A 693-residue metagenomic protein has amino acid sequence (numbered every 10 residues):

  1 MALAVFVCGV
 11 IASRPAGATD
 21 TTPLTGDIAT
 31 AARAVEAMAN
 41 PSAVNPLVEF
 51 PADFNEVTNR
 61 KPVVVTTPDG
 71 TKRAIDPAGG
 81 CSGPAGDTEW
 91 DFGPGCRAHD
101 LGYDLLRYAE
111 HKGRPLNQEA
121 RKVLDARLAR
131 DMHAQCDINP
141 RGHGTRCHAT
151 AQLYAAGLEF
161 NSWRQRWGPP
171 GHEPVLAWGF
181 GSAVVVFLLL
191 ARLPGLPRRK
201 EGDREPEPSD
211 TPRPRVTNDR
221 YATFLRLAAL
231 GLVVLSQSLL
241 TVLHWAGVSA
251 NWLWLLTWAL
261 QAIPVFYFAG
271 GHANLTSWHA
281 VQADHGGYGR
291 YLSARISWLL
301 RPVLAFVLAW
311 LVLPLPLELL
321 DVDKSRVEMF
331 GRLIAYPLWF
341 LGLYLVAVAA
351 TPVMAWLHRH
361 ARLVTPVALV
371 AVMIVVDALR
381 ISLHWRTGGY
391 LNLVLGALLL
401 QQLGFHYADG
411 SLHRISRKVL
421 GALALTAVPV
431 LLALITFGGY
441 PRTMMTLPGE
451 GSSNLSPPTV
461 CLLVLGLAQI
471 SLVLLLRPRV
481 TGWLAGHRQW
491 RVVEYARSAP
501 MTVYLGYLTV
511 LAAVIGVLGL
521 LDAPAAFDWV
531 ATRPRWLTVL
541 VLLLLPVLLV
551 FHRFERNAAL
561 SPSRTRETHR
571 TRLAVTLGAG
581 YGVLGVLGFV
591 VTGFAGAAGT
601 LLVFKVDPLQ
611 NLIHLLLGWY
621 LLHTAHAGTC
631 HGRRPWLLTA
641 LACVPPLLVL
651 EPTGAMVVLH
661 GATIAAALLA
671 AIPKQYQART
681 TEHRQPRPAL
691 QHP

Functional and structural regions predicted by a protein language model:
M1-D210: Extended terminal accessory/targeting regions
A2, A222-L232, L256, I263 (+10 more regions): Hydrophobic alpha-helical transmembrane segments of polytopic
F6-P15, L232-L243, L311-L315, Y581-G593: Alpha-helical transmembrane segments of multi-pass membrane proteins
A85, D100-E110, L128, M132-N139 (+6 more regions): Sec/Tat-exported extracytoplasmic proteins
P170-H172, P337, T532-V539, T653-A662: Individual transmembrane alpha-helices with interfacial aromatic-anchor signatures
A191-D203, R479-W483, V550-S563, I672-R684: Membrane-interface capping segments at transmembrane-helix boundaries
P206-R566: Alpha-helical transmembrane segments and their immediate juxtamembrane cytosolic regions
R566-L690: Membrane-interface extramembranous regions
